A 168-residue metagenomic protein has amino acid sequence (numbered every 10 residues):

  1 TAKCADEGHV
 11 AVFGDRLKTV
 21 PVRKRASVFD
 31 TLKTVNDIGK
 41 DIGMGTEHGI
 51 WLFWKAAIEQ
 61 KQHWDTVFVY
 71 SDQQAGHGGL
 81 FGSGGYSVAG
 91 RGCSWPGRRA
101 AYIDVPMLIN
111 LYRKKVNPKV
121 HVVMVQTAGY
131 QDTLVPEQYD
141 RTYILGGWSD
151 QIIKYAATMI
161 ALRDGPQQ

Functional and structural regions predicted by a protein language model:
T1-Q168: Acidic, glycine-rich A-domain
